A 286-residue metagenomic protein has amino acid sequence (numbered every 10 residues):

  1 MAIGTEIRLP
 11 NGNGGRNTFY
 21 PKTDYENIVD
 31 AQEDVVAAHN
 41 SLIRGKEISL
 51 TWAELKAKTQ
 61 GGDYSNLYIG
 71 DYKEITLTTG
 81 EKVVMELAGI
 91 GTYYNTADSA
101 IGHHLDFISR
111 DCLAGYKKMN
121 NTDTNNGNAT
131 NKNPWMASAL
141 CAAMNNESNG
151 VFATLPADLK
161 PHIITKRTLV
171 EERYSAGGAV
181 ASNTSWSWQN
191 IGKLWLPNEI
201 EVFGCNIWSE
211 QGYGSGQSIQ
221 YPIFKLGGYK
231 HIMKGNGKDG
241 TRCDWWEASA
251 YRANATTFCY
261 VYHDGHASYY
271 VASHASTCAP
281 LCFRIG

Functional and structural regions predicted by a protein language model:
M1-D30: Short, low-complexity N-terminal tether/leader segments at secretion or assembly junctions of large, surface-exposed
E33-G286: Collagenous Gly-X-Y triple-helix signature in extracellular proteins
